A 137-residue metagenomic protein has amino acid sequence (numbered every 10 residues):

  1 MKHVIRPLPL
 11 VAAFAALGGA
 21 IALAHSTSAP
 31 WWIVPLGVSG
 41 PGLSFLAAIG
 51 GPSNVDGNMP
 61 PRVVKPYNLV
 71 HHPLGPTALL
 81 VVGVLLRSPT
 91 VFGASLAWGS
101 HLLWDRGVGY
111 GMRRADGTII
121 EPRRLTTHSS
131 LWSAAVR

Functional and structural regions predicted by a protein language model:
M1-R137: N-terminal membrane-targeting hydrophobic helices
